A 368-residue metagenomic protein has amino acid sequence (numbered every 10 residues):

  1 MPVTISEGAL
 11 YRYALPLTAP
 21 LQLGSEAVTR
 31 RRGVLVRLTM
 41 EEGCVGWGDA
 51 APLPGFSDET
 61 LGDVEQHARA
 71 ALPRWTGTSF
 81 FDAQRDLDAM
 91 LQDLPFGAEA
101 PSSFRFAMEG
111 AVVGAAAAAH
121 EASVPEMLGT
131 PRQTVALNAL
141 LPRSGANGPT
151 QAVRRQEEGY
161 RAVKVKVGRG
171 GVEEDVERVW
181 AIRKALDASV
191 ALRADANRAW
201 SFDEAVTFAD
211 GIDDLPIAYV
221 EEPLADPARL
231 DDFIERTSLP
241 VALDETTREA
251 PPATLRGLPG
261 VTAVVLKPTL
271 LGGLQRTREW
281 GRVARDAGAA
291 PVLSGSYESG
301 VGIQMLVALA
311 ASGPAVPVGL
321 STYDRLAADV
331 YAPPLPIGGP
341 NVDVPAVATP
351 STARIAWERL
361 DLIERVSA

Functional and structural regions predicted by a protein language model:
P2-L192, N197-V206, D210-D214, Y331-A368: N-terminal capping/lid subdomain adjacent to the active-site entrance of alpha/beta enzymes
G46-G48, V135-L140, R161-V165, V190-A196 (+5 more regions): Hydrophobic faces of well-ordered beta-strands that scaffold small-molecule active sites in alpha/beta enzyme cores
L61, A98, P223, G295-S296: Hydrophobic alpha-helical scaffolding
A146, E173, D203, L224 (+2 more regions): Residue-level recognition of alpha-helix initiation/capping sites
G170-E173, A199, E221, P268-L271 (+1 more regions): Alpha-helix capping and helix-loop boundary segments enriched in small/acidic/polar residues
V190-T247: Aromatic-anchored, glycine/proline-accented short structural segments that stabilize local strand-turns or short
P216, A225-P240, T247-D343, A348-P350: Shared catalytic-loop signature of beta/alpha-barrel
